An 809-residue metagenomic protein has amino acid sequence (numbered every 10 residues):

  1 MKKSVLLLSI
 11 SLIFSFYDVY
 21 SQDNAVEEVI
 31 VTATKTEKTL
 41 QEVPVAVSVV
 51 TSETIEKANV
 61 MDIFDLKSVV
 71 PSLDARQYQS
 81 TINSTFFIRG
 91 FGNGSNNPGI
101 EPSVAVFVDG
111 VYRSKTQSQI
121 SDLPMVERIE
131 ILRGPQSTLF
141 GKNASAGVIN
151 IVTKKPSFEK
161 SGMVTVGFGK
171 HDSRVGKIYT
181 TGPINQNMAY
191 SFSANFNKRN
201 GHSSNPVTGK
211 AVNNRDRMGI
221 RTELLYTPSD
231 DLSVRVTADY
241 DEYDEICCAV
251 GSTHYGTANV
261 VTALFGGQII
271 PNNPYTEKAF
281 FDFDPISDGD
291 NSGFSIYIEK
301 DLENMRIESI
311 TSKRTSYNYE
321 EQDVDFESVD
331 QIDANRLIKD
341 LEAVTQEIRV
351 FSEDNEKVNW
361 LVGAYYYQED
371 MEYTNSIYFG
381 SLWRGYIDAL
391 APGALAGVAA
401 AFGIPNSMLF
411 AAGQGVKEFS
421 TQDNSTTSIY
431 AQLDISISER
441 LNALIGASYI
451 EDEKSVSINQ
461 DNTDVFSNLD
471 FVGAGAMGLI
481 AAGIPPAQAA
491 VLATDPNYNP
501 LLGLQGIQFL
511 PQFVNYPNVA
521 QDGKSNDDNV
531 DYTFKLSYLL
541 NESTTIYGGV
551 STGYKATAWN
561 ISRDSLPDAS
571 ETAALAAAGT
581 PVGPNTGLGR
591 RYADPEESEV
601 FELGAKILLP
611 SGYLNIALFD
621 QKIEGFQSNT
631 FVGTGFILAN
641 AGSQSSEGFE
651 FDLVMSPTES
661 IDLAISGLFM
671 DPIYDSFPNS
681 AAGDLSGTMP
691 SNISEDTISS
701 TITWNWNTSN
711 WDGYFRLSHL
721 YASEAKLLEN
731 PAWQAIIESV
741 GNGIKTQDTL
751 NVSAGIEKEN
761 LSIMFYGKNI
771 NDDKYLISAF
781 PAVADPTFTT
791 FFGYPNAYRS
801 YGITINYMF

Functional and structural regions predicted by a protein language model:
V26-E159, L603: Acidic, small-polar-rich N-terminal luminal/periplasmic segments of exported/outer-membrane proteins
S84, E101-S103, K115, P124-E127 (+9 more regions): Outer-membrane beta-barrel translocator/receptor signature
S157-E159, G167, Y179-F283, S316-Q331 (+5 more regions): Periplasmic-side early beta-strands and strand-to-turn transitions of outer-membrane beta-barrels
V166-K170, F196-N200, Y240-D244, L302 (+13 more regions): Transmembrane beta-strands of outer-membrane beta-barrel pores
S203-A211, C248-F280, V324-A334, S376-F419 (+6 more regions): Solvent-exposed loop segments that connect transmembrane elements
S295-L302, R306-Q322, T545-S551, K555 (+4 more regions): Membrane-embedded beta-barrel scaffold of Gram-negative outer-membrane proteins
W360-L361, E439-A443, Y613, L618-K622 (+2 more regions): Gram-negative outer-membrane beta-barrel transporters
S660-L663, L720-N730, I756-F809: C-terminal beta-signal and adjacent terminal beta-strands/loops of Gram-negative outer-membrane beta-barrel proteins
